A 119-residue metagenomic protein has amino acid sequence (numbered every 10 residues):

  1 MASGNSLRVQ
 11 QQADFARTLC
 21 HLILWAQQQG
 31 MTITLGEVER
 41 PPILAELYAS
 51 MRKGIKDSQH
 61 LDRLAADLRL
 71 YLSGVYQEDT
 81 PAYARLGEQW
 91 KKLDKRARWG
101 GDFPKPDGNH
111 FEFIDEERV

Functional and structural regions predicted by a protein language model:
M1-S6, L24: Intrinsically disordered, low-complexity, Pro/Ser/Thr/Asn/Gly/Ala-rich spacer/linker segments adjacent to signal
G4-A13, L72-D79: Second-shell loop/turn segments in exported
Q11, R17-K56: Secreted/periplasmic proteins that engage bacterial cell-wall peptidoglycan
A13, R17, P81-A84: Generic alpha-helical secondary structure signal
I55-V119: Catalytic cores and adjacent binding grooves of peptidoglycan-active enzymes
